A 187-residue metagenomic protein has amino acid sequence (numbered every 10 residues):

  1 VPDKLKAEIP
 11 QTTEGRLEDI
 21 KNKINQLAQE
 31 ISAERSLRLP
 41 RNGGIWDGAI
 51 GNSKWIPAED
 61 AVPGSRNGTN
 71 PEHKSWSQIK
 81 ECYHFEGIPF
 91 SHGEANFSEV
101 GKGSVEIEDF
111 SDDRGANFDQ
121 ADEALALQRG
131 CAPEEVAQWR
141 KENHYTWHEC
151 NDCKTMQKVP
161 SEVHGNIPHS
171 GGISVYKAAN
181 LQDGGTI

Functional and structural regions predicted by a protein language model:
P2-T146, C150-I187: Nuclease and nuclease-like effector domains acting on nucleic acids or nucleotide cofactors
